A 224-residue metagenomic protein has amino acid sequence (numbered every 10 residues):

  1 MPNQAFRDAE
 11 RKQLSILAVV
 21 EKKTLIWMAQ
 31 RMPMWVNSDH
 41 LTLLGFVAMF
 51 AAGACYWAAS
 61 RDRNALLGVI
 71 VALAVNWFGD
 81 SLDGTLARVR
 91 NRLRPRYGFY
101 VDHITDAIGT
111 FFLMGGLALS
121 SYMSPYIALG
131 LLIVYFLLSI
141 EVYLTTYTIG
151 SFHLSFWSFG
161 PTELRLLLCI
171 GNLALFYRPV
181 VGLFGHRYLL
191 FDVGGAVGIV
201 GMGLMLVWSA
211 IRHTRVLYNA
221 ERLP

Functional and structural regions predicted by a protein language model:
M1-I70, G116-P224: Hydrophobic alpha-helical transmembrane segments
V71-G115, I140-T145, I211: Acidic (Asp/Glu-rich) catalytic motifs at the cytosolic membrane interface
